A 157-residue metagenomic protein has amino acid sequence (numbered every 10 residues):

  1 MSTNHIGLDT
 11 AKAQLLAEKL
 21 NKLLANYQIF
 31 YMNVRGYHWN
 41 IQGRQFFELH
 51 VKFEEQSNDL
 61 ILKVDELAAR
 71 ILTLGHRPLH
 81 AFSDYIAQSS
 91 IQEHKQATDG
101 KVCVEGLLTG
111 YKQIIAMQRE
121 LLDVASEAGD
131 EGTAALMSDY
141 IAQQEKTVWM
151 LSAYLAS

Functional and structural regions predicted by a protein language model:
S2-L23, G100: Disorder-to-helix initiation segments
G7-L15, I29-E55, L121-G132: Helix-loop segments that flank and shape redox-cofactor active sites
Q14-L24, Q28, E54, I61 (+3 more regions): Short amphipathic alpha-helical segments with heptad-repeat character
L24, Y31, H38, S57 (+6 more regions): A structural signal for well-ordered alpha-helices, especially hydrophobic packing surfaces of coiled-coils
Q45-D84: Conserved alpha-helical segments that form or flank metal/cofactor-binding pockets of metalloenzymes
F46, P78, F82-I86, L108-Q113 (+1 more regions): Long, contiguous binding/interaction regions
F47, E54-D65, V124-I141, E145-M150: Charged, amphipathic alpha-helical segments and their flanking helix caps
D65, A69, I86-D139: Acidic/histidine-rich alpha-helical segments that form the ligand environment of transition-metal centers
